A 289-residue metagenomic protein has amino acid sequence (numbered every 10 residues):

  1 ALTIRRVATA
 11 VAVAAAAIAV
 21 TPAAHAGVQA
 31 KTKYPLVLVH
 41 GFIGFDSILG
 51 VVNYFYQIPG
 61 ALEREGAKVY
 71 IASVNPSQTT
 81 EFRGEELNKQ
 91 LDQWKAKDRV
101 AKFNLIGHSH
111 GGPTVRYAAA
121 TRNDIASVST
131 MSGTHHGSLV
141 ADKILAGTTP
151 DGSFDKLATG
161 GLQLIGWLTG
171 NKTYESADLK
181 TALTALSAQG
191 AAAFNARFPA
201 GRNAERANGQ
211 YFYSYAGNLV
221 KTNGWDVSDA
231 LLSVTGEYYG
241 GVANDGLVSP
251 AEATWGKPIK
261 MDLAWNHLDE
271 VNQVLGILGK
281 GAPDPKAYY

Functional and structural regions predicted by a protein language model:
A1-V11: Bacterial N-terminal signal peptides that target proteins for export
A10-A19: Bacterial N-terminal signal peptides
T21-A26: Sec/Tat signal peptide C-region and signal peptidase I cleavage site
V28-K102, P150: Active-site catalytic motif of lipid deacylating hydrolases and related acyltransferases
H40, E85-G190: Serine-dependent carboxylesterase/thioesterase catalytic core of lipase-like alpha/beta-hydrolase/SGNH enzymes
G41-F45, N75-T79, S109-P113, G133-G137 (+1 more regions): Solvent-exposed loop/turn segments at secondary-structure junctions within structured extracellular/periplasmic domains
K172-D226: Serine-hydrolase catalytic core
R202-Y289: C-terminal catalytic-base region of ester-bond hydrolases, centering on the histidine of the charge-relay
